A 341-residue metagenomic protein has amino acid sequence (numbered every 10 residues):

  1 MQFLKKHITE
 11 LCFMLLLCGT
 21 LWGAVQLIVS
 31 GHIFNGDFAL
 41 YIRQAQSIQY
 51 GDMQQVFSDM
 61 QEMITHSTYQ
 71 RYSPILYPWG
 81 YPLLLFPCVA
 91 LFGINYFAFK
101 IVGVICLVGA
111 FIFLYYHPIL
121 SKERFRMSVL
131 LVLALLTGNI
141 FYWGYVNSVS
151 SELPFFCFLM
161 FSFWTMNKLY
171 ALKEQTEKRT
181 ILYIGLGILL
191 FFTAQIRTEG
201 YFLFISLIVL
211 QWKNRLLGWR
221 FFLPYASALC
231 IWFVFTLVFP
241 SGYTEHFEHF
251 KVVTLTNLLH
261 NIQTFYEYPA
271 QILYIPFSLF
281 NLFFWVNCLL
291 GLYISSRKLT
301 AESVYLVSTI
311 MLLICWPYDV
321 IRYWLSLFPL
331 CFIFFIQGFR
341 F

Functional and structural regions predicted by a protein language model:
M1-L4, K168-L172, F202-L229, I333: Perimembrane helix-loop-helix junctions
V25, N214, W219-L290: Membrane-lumen/periplasm interface segments of specific transmembrane helices in polyprenyl phosphate-linked
G36, F99-C106, A134-F161, M166 (+2 more regions): Multi-pass, polyprenyl lipid-linked donor-dependent membrane glycosyltransferases
I42, S151-P154, F158-M160, I196 (+2 more regions): Hydrophobic/aromatic-rich transmembrane helices and adjacent perimembrane loops
I75, W79-F86, L91-G109, I275-L279: Loop-to-helix entry region of an early transmembrane alpha helix in multi-pass inner-membrane enzymes
A98-E123, F161, T165, N287-G291: Transmembrane-helix motifs of polytopic, lipid-linked glycan transferases
G109-Y115, I208-W212, Y268-L299, S303 (+2 more regions): Hydrophobic, aromatic-rich transmembrane alpha-helices and their immediate juxtamembrane boundary segments
V132-A134, I181-R197, S206-V209, S227-C230 (+1 more regions): Membrane-interface alpha helices of multi-pass inner-membrane proteins
